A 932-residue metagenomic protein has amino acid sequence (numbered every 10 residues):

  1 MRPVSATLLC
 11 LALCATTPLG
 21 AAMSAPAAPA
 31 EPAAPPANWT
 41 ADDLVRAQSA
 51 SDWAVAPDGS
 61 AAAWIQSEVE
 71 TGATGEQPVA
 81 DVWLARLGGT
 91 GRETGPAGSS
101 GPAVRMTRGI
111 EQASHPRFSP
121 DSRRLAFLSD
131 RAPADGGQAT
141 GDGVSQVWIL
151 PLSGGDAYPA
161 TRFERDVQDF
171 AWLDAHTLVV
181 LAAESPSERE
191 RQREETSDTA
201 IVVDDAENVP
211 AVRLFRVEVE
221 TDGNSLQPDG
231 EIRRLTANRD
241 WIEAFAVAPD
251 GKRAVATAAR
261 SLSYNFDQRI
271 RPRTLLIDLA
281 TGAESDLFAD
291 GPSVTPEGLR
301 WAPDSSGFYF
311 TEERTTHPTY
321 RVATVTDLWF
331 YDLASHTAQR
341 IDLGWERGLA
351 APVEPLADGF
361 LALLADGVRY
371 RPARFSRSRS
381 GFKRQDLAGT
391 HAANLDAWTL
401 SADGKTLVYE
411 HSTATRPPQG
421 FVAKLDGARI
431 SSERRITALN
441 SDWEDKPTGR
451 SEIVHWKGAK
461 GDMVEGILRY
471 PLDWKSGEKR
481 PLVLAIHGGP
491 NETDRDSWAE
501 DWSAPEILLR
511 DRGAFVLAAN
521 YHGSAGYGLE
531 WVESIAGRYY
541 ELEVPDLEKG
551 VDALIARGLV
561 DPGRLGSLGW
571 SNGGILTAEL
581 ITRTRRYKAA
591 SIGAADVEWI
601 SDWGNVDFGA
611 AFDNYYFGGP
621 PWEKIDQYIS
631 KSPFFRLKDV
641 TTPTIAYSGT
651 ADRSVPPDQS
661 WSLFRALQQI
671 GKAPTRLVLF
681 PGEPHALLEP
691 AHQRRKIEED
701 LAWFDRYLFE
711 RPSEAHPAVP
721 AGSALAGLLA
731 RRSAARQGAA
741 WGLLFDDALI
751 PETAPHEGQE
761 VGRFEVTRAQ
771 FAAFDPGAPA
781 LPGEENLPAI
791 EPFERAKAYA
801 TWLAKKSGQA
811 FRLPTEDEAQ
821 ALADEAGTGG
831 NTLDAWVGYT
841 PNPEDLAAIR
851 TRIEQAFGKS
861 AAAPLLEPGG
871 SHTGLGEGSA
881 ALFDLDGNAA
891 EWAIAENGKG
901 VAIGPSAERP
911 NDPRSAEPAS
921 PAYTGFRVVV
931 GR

Functional and structural regions predicted by a protein language model:
A54, Q66, E70, L181 (+9 more regions): Non-catalytic accessory segments flanking enzyme active sites
A62, L125-A126, L178-V179, A254 (+3 more regions): Hydrophobic beta-strand positions that form the internal "hydrophobic ladder" of WD40/Gbeta-like beta-propeller blades
Q66-D81, T107-S114, A126-W148, D156 (+11 more regions): A flexible loop/linker signature enriched in serine peptidases of the S9 family
L87-T90, P151-G155, V219-D222, D278-G282 (+3 more regions): Short loop/turn segments that connect beta-strands within beta-propeller blades
L439-R557, D561-G563, W570, G604: Cap/lid segment of the alpha/beta-hydrolase catalytic domain
P505-L508, A518-A726: Active-site-proximal cap/loop segments of hydrolase catalytic domains
Q737-R795, T801-A804, D817, G887 (+1 more regions): A short glycine-rich, aromatic-capped structural motif
F793, K797-A922: Functional-site microenvironments in short loops/helix caps that host divalent-cation chemistry
